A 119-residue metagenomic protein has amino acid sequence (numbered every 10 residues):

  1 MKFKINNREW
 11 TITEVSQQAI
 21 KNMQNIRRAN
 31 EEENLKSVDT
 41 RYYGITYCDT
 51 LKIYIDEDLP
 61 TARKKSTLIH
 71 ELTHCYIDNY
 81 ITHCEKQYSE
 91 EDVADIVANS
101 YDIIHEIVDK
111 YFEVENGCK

Functional and structural regions predicted by a protein language model:
M1-R63, C75-N79, K86-Q87, D95 (+1 more regions): Active-site scaffold of zinc-dependent metalloenzymes
R63-E71: Short alpha-helical catalytic segment bearing the HExxH-like zincin motif of zinc-dependent metalloproteases
C84-K119: Post-HExxH zinc-binding segment in Zn-dependent metallohydrolases
